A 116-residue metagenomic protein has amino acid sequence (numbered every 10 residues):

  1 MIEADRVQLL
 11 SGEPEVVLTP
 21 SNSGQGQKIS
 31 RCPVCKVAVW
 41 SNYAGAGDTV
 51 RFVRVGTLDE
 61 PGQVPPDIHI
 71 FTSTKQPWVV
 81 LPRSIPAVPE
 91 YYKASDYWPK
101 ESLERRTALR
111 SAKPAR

Functional and structural regions predicted by a protein language model:
M1-R116: A short Gly-Trp-Pro
